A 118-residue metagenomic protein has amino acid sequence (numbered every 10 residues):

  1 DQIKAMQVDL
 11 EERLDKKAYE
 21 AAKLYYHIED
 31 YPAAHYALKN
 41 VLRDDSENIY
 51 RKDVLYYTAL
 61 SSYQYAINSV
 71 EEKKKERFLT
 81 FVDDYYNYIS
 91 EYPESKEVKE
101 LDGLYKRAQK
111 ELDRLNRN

Functional and structural regions predicted by a protein language model:
D1-N118: Acidic, polar-rich low-complexity tracts and alpha-helical solenoid repeat scaffolds
